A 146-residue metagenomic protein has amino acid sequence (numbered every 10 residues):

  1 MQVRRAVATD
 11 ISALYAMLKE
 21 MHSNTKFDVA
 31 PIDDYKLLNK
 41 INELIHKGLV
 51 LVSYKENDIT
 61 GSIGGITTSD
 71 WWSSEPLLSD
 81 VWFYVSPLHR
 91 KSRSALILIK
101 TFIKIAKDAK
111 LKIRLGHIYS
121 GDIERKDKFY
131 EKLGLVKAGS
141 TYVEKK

Functional and structural regions predicted by a protein language model:
Q2-A16: A short beta-loop-alpha structural element at the N-terminal edge of CoA-dependent acyl/N-acetyltransferase catalytic
K19-K40: Conserved GNAT-fold acetyl-CoA-binding loop/helix
K40-V52: A short helix-loop-beta-strand connector motif used in the catalytic cores of GNAT acetyltransferases and, in some
V52, D58-T68: Conserved beta-strand in the GNAT
S69-D80, A138: A conserved beta-turn-beta hairpin within the catalytic core of GNAT-like acetyltransferases that forms part
V81-K91: A short, internal acetyl-CoA/4′-phosphopantetheine-binding micro-motif in the GNAT/acyltransferase core
K91-K104: Conserved acetyl-CoA-binding loop-helix of GNAT-fold acetyltransferases
R114-K126, K145-K146: Conserved beta-strand-loop-alpha-helix junction that forms the acyl-donor binding cleft
